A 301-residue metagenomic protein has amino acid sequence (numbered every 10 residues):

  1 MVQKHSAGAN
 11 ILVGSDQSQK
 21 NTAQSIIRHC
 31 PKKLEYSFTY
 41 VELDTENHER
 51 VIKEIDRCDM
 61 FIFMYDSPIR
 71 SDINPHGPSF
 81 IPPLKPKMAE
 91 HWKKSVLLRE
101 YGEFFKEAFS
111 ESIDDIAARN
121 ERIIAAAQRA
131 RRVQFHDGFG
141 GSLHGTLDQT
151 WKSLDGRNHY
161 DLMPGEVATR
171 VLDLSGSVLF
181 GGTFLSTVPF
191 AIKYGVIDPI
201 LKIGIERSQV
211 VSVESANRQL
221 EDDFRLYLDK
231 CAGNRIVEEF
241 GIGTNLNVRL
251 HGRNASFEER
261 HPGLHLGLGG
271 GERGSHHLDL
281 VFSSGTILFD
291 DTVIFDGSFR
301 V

Functional and structural regions predicted by a protein language model:
M1-P199, G297-V301: Active-site bordering "gate/hinge" segments that shape substrate access to catalytic or cofactor-binding pockets
S18-Q19, S67-P68, G140, T183-L185 (+5 more regions): Short, glycine-/Ser/Thr-/acidic-enriched flexible segments
R131-V133, L174-G176, P199-L201, I236-E238 (+2 more regions): Structural beta-strand/beta-sheet cores of well-ordered domains, especially the beta-sheet scaffolds that support
R157, E272-V301: Charge-rich, low-complexity terminal tails
P199-E214, I287: Active-site and channel-lining beta-strand-loop segments that bind or position nucleotide-derived/phosphorylated
V211-E239: A beta-strand-loop signature enriched in Asp, Gly, Thr, and Trp that corresponds to the sialidase/neuraminidase Asp-box
G233-T286: Cysteine/selenocysteine-centered motifs that mediate thiol-based redox chemistry or coordinate metal-sulfur cofactors
